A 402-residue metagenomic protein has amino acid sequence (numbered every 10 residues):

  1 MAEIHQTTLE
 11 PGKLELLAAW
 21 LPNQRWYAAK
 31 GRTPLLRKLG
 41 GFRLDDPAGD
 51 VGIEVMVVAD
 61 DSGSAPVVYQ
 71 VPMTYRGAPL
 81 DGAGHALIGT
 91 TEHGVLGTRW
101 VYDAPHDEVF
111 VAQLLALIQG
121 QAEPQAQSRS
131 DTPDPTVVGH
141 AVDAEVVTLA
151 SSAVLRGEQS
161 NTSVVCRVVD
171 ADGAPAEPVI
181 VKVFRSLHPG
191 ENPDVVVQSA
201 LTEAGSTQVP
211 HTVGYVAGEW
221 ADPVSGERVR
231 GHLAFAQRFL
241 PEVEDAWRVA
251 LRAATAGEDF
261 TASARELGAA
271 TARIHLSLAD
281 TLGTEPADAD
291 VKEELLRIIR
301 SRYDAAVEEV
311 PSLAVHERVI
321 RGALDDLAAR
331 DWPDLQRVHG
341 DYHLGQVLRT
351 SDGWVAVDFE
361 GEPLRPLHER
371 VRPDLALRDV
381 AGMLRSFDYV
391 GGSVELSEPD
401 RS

Functional and structural regions predicted by a protein language model:
I4-T8, E15, A19-P47, V51-D304 (+3 more regions): Conserved ATP-binding subdomain of kinase catalytic cores across diverse folds
A141-A150, R302-R337: An alpha-helical support segment within catalytic cores of ATP-dependent transferases
D341, Q346: Conserved catalytic-loop position in the HRD/HxD motif
A356: Conserved active-site beta-strand element of glycosyltransferases/polysaccharide synthases
